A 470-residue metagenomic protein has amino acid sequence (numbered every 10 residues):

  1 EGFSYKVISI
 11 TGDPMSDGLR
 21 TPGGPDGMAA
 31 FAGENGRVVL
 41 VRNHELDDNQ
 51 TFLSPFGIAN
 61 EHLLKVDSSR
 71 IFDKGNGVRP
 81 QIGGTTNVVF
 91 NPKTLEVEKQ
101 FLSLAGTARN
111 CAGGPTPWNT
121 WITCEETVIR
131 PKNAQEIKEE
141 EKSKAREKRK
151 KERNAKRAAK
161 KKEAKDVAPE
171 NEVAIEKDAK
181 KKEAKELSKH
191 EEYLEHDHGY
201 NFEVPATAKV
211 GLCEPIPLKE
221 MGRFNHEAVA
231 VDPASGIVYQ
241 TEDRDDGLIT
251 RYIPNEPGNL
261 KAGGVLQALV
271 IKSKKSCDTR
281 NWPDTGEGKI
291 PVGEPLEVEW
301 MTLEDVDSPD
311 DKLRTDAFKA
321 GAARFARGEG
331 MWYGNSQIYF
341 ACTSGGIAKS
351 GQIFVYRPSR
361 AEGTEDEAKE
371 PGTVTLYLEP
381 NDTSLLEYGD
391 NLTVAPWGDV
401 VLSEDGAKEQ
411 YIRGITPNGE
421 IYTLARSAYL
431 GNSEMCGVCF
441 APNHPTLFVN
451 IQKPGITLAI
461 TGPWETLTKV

Functional and structural regions predicted by a protein language model:
E1-V470: Conserved small-residue
